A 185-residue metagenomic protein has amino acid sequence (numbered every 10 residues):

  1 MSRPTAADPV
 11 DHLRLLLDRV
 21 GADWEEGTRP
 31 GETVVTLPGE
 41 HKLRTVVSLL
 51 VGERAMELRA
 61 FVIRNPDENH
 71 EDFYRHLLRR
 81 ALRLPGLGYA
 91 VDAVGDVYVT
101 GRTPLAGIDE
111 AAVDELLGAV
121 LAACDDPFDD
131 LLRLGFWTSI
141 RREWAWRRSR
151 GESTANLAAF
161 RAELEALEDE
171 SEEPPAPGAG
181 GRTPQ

Functional and structural regions predicted by a protein language model:
M1-R44: Charge-rich, low-complexity N-terminal segments
L16-V20, H76, R80-L84, L116-D130: Conserved short hydrophobic interaction patches
G31-T33, M56, D96-V97: Hydrophobic residues embedded in beta-strands of well-ordered beta-sheets
H41-T45, L105-I108: Short, charged/polar, Gly/Pro-enriched secondary-structure boundary elements
K42-I63: Short, well-structured hydrophobic secondary-structure segments
R59-T100: Short, internal acidic amphipathic alpha-helical interface segments that mediate docking to partner proteins
D96-G118, D126-F136: Well-ordered alpha/beta subsegment
L132-Q185: Short, highly charged C-terminal tails/helix-capping segments
